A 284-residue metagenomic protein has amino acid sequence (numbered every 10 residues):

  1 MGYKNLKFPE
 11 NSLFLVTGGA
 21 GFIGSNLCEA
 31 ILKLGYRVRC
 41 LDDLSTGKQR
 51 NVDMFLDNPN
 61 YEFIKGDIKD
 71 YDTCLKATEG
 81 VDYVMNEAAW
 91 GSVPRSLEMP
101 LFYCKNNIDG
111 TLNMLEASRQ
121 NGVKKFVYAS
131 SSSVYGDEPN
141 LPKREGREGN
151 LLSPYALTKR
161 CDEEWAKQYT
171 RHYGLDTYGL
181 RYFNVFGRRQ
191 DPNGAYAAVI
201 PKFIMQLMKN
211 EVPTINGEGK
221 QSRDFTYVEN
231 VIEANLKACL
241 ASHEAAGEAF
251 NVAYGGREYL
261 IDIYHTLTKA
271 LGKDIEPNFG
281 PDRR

Functional and structural regions predicted by a protein language model:
M1-V185, C239: N-terminal Rossmann-like NAD(P)+-binding domain of SDR-like oxidoreductases, especially those catalyzing
G2-K7, F14, L27-K33, K69 (+1 more regions): C-terminal substrate-binding subdomain of Rossmann-fold SDR/epimerase-dehydratase oxidoreductases
S45, R50, I200-P201, I232-L236: Short alpha-helix within the catalytic core of nucleotide-sugar-dependent glycosyltransferases
N113, Q190-D191, Q221-R223: Heptad-repeat alpha-helical coiled-coil signaling segments
C161, W165, Y169, V199 (+3 more regions): Hydrophobic alpha-helix immediately C-terminal to the catalytic Tyr-X-X-X-Lys motif of short-chain
A166-Y169, L180, G187, F203 (+3 more regions): Generic structural signal for nonpolar/small residues that stabilize regular secondary structure
